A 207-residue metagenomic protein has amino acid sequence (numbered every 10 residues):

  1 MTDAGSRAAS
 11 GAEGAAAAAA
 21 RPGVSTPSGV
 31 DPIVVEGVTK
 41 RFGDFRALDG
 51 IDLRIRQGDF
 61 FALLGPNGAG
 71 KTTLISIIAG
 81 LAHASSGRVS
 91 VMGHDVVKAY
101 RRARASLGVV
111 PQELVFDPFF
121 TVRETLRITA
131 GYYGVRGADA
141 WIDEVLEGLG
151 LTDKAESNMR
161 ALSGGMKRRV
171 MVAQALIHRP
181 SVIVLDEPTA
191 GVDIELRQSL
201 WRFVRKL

Functional and structural regions predicted by a protein language model:
A79: Helix-to-loop junction immediately C-terminal to a conserved catalytic motif
G87-K98, A103: Conserved ABC transporter NBD signature motif
R127, G131-K154: Conserved ABC ATPase "signature" region
N158-L162: Conserved ABC ATPase signature
R179: Conserved catalytic motifs of ABC-family nucleotide-binding domains
I183-D186: Catalytic Walker B motif of ABC-type/P-loop ATPase nucleotide-binding domains
